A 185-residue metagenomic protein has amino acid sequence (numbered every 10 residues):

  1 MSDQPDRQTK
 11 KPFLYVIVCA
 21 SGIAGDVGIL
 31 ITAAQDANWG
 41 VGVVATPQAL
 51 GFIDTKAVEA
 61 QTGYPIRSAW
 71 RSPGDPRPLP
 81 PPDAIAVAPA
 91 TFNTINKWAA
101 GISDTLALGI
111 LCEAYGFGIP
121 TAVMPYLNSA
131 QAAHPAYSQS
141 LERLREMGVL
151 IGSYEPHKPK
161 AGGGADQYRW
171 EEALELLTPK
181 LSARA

Functional and structural regions predicted by a protein language model:
M1-A185: A cross-family phosphate/adenosyl-ligand binding-site feature
